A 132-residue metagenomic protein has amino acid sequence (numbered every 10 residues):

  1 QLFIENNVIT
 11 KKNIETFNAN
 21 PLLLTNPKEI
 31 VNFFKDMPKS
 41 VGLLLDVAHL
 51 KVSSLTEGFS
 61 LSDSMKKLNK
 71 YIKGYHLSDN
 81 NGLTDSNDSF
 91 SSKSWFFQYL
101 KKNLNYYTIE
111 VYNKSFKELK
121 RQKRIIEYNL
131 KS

Functional and structural regions predicted by a protein language model:
Q1-G42, V52: Active-site acidic/histidine proton-transfer and metal-coordination neighborhood in alpha/beta enzyme cores
P27-S132: Histidine-acidic metal/acid-base catalytic patches
